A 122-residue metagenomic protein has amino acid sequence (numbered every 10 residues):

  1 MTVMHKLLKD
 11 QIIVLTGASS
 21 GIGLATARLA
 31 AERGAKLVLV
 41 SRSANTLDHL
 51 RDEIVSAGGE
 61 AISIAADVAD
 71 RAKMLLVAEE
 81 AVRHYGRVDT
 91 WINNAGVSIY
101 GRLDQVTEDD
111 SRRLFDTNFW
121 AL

Functional and structural regions predicted by a protein language model:
M1-V14: Flexible N-terminal pre-Rossmann segment of NAD(P)-dependent oxidoreductases
I12, S19-G21: Conserved glycine-rich cofactor-binding loop
R33-L50: Conserved glycine-rich Rossmann-like NAD(P)H-binding loop of the short-chain dehydrogenase/reductase
N45, A65-L76, E108, L122: The beta1-alpha1 cofactor-binding region of Rossmann-like NAD(H)/NADP(H)-dependent oxidoreductases
R51, V55, A61-A65, R71-G86: Conserved amphipathic alpha-helix within the SDR
N94-I99: Conserved NAD(P)H cofactor-binding loop of Rossmann-fold oxidoreductase domains
R102-L103, D110-F115: Substrate-binding pocket helix/loop in short-chain dehydrogenase/reductase
